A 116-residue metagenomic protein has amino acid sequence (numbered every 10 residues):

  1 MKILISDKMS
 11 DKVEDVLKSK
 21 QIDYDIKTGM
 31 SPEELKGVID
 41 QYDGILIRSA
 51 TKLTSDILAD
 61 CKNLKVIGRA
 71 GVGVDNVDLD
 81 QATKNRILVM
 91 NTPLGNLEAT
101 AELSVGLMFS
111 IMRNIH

Functional and structural regions predicted by a protein language model:
M1-Y42: N-terminal glycine-/charge-rich "phosphate-binding" loop or analogous flexible N-terminal tail
I5, G44-H116: Phosphate/diphosphate ligand-binding glycine-rich loop within oxidoreductases
